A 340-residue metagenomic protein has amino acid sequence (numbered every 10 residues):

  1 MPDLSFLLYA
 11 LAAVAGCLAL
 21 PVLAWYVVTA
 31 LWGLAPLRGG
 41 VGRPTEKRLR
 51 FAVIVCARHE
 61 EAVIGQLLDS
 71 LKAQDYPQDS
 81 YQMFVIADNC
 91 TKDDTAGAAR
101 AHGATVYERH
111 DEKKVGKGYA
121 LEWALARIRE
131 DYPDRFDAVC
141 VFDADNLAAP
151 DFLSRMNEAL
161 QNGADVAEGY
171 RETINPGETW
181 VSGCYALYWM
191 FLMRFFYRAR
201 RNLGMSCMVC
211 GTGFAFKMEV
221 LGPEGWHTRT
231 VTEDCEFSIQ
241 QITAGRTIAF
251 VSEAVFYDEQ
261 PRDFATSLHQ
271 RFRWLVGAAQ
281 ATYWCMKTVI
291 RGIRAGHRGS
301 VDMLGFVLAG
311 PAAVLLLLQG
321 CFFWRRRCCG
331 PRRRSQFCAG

Functional and structural regions predicted by a protein language model:
M1-K47: N-terminal membrane-anchoring/stem segments of glycan-assembly enzymes
A30, E108-H110, K114-Y132, D151-T230 (+2 more regions): Long helical/loop segments within the catalytic core of UDP-sugar-dependent glycosyltransferases, especially the large
W32, R43-T45, G305-G340: Membrane-embedded multi-pass helical conduit in multi-pass membrane proteins, especially envelope-biosynthetic
L49-A52, Q82, E236: Cell-envelope/extracellular polymer assembly enzymes that use nucleotide-activated donors
G65, T91-R100, P150-D151: Acidic helix N-cap motif at the loop->helix transition within catalytic regions of sugar-transfer enzymes
D69-S80: Short, acidic, metal-binding catalytic loop of nucleotide-sugar glycosyltransferases
A87-A96, D111-K113, L147: A conserved acidic beta->alpha catalytic loop
D93-D94, F142-A159: Acidic donor-binding/catalytic loop of UDP-sugar-dependent glycosyltransferases, especially processive GT2
